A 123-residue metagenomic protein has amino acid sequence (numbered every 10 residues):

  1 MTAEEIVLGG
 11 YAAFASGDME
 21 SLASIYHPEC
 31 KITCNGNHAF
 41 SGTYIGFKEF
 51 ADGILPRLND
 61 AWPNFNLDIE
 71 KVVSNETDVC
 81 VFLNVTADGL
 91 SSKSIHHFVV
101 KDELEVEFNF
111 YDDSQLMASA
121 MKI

Functional and structural regions predicted by a protein language model:
M1-D18, I25: Short, aromatic-enriched amphipathic alpha-helices that serve as compact interaction elements
G10, L22-A23, C30, F50 (+3 more regions): Hydrophobic pocket/interface hotspot
A15, A87-G89, D102: Beta-strand elements of well-folded, non-transmembrane domains
H27-N75: A solvent-exposed, acidic/Ser-Thr-rich amphipathic alpha-helical stretch
C34, L83-N84, N109-F110: Residue-level recognition of conserved beta-strand positions in structured domain cores
N66-L67, L90-H96: Short, surface-exposed coil-to-beta transition loops
C80-D88: Short beta-strand segments that buttress and anchor functional surface loops
K93-M121: Short beta-strand edge/turn micro-motifs at domain boundaries
